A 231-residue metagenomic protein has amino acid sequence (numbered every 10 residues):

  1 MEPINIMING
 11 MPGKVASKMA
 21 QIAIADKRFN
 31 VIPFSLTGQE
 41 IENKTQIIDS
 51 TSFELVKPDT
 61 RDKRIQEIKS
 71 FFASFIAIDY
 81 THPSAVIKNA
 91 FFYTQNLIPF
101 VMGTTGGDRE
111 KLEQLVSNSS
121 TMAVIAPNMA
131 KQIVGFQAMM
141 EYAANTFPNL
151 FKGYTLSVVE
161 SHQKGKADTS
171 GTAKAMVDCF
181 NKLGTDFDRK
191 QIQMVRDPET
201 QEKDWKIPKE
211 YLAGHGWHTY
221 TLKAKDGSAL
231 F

Functional and structural regions predicted by a protein language model:
E2-S74, K152-F231: C-terminal substrate-binding/catalytic lobe of Rossmann-fold NAD(P)-dependent oxidoreductases
A23, K27, Y93, F147: Active-site catalytic pocket residues across diverse enzymes, especially alpha/beta-hydrolases
Q66-K88, I98-P99: Rossmann-like NAD(P)-binding element
I78-Y80, G103-T105, N128, S161 (+1 more regions): Glycine- and other small-residue-rich loops at beta-strand/loop junctions that grip anionic moieties
S84-T94, G103-Y142: Rossmann-fold NAD(P)-binding glycine/threonine-rich loop
V116, S120-A126, V134-V159, T172-F187: Oxidoreductase and adenylate-handling cofactor-binding alpha/beta cores
